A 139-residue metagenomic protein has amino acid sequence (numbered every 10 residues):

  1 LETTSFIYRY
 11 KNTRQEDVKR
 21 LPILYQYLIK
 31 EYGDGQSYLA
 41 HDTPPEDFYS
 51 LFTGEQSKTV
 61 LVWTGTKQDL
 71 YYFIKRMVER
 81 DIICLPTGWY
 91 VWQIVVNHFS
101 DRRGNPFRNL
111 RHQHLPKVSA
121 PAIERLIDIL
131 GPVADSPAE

Functional and structural regions predicted by a protein language model:
L1-E139: Flexible coil/loop and intrinsically disordered linker positions at secondary-structure junctions
